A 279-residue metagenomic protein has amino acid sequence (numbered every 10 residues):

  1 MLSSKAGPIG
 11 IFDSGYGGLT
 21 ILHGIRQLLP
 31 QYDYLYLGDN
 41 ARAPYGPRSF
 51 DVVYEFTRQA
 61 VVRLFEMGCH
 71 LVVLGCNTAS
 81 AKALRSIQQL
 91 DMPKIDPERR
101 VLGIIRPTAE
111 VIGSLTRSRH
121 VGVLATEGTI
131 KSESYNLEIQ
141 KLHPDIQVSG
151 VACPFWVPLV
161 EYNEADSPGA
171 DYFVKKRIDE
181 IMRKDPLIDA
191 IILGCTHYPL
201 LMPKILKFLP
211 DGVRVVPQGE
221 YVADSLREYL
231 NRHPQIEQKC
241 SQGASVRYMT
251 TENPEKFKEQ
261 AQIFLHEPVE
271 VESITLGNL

Functional and structural regions predicted by a protein language model:
M1-L279: Non-catalytic structural scaffold of enzyme domains
